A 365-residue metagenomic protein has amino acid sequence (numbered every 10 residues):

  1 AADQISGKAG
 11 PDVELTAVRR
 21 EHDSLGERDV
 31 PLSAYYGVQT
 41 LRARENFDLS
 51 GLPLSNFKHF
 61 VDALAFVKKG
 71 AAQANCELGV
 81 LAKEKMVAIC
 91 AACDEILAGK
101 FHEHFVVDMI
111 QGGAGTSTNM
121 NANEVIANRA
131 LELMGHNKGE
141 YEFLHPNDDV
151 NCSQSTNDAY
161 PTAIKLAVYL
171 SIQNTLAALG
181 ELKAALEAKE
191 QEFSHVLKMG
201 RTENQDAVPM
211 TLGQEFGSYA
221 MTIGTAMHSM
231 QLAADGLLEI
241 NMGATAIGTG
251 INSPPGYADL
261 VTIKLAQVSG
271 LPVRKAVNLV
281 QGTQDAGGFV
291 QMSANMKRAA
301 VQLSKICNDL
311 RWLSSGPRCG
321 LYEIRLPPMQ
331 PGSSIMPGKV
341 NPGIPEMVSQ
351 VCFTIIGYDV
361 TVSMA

Functional and structural regions predicted by a protein language model:
A1-A365: Conserved, well-structured ligand/cofactor-binding cores
